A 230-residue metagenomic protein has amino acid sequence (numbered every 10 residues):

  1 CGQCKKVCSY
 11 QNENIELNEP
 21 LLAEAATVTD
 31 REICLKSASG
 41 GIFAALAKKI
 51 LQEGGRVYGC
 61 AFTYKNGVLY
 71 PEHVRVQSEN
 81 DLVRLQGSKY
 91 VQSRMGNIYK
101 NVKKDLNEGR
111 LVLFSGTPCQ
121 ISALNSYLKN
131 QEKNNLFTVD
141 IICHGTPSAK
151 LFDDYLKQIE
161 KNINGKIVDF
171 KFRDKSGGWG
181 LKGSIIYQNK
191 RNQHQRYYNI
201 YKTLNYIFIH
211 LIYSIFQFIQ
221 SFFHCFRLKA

Functional and structural regions predicted by a protein language model:
K5, S9, E13-A230: Iron-sulfur-associated redox domains of electron-transfer enzymes in respiratory and anaerobic energy metabolism
